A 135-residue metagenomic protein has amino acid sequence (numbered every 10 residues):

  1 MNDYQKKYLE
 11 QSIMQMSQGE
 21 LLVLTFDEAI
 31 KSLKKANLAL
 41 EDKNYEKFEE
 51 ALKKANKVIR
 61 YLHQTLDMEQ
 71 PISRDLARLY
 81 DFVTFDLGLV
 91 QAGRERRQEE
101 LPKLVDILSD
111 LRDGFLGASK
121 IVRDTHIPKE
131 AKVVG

Functional and structural regions predicted by a protein language model:
M1-K35, E41-D42, E46-K53, K57-R60 (+5 more regions): N-terminal intrinsically disordered, cationic/polar leader segments that include organellar targeting peptides
A36-N37, V90-Q91: Short coil/turn linking the two alpha-helices of tandem helical-hairpin repeats
